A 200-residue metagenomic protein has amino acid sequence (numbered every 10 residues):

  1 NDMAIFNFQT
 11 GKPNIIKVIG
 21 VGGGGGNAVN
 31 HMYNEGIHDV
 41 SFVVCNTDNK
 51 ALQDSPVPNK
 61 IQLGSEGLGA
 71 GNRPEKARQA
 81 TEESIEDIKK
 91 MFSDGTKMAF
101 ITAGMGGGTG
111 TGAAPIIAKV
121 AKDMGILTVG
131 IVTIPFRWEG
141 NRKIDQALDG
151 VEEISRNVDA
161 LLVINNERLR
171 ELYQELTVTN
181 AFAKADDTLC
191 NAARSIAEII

Functional and structural regions predicted by a protein language model:
N1-I200: Tubulin/FtsZ superfamily GTPase core signature
